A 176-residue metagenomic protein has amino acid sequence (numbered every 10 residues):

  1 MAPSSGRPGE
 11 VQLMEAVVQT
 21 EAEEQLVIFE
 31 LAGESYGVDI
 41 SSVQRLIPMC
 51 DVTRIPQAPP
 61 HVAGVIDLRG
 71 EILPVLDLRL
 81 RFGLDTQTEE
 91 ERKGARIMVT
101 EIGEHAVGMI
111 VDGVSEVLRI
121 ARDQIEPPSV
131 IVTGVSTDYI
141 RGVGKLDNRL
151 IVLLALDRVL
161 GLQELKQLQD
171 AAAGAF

Functional and structural regions predicted by a protein language model:
M1-F176: An acidic, low-aromatic, low-complexity terminal/linker signal
